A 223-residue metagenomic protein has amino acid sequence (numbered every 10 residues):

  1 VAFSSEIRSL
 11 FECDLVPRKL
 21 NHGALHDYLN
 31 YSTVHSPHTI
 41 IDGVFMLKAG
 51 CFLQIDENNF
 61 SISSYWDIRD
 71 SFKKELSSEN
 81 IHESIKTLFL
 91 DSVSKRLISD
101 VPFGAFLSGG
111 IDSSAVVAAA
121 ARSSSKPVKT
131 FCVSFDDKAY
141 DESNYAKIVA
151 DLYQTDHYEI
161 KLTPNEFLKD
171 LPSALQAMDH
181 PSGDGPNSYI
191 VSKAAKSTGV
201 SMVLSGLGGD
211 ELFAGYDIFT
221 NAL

Functional and structural regions predicted by a protein language model:
V1-D179: Cysteine-centered catalytic environments shared across enzyme families
S5, C132, L207-G208, Y216: Glycine-rich, histidine-containing beta strand-loop boundary motifs that form or position
D100-F103, E159-G215: Conserved adenosine/adenylate-binding substructure
F213-L223: A catalytic-pocket lid/entrance helix-loop region that shapes and gates access to the active site across common
